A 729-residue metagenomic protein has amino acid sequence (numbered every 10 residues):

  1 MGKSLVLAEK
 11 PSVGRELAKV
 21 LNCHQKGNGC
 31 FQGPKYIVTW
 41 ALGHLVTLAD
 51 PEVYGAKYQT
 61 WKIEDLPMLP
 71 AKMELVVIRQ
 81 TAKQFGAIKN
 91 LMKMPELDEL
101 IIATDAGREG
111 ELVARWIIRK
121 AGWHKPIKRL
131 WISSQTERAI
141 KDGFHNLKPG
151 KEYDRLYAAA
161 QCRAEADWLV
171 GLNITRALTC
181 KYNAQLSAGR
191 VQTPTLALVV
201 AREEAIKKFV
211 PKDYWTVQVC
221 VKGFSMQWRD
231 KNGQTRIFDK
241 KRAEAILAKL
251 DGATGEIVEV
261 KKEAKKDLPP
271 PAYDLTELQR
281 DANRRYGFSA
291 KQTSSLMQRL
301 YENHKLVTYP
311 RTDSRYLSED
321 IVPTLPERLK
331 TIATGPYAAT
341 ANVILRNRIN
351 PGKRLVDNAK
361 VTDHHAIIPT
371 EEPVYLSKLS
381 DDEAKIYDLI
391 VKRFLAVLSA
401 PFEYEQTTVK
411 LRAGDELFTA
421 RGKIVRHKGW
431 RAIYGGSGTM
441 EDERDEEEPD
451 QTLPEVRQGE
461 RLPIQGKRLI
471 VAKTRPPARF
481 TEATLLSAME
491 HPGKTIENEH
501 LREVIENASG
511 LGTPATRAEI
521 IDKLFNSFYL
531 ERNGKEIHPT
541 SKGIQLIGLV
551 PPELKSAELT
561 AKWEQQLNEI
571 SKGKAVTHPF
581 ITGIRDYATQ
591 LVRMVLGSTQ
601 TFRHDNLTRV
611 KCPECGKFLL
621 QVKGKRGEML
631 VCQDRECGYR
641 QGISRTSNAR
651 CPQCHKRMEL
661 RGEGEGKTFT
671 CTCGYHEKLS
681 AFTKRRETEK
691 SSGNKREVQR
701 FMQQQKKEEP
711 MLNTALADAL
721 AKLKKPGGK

Functional and structural regions predicted by a protein language model:
M1-A164: Intrinsically disordered, low-complexity regulatory segments
G2-K3, A103-A106, N183-Q185, K262-P271 (+3 more regions): Conserved short loop/turn motifs at secondary-structure junctions
G2-L5, T81, M92, T175 (+2 more regions): Basic, low-complexity terminal or inter-domain segments flanking catalytic cores
N28-A56, T193-F238, L398-P449, G583-D586: Structured, non-catalytic alpha/beta "coupling" segments that mediate domain-domain communication and provide generic
M73, P95, R115, Q135 (+2 more regions): C-terminal or mid-to-C-terminal helical accessory/interaction module adjacent to the motor/catalytic core
I237-Y273, Q279, E558: Metal- or metallocofactor-binding catalytic centers and their adjacent structured scaffolds across diverse enzyme
H304-K305, F528: Glycine-centered, phosphate/nucleic-acid-interacting loop/turn motifs that mediate DNA/RNA or nucleotide
